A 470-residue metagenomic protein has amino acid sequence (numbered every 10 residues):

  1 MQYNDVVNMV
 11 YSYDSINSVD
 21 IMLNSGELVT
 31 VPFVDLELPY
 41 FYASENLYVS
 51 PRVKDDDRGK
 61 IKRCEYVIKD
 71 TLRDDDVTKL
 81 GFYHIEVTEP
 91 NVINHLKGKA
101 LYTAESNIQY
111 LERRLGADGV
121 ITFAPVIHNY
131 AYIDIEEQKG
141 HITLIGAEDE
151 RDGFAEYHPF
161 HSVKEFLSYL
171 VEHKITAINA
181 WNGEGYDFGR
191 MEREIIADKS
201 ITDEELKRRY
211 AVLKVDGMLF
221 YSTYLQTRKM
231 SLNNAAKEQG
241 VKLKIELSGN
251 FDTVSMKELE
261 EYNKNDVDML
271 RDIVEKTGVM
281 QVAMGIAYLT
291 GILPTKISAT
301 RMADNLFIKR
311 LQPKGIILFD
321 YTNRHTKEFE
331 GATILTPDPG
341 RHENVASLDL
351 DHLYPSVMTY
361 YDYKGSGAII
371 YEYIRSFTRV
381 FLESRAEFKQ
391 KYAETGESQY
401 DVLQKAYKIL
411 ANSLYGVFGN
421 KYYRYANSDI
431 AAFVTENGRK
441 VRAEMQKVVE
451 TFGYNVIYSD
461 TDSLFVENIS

Functional and structural regions predicted by a protein language model:
M1-H173, S200-D203, N265, M269-R271 (+7 more regions): DnaQ-like (DEDDh/DEDDy) 3′-5′ exonuclease domain used for proofreading and 3′-end trimming on nucleic acids
I68, F465-S470: Short beta-strand-to-loop capping motifs
G98-Y102, G249-Y361, S398-K440, E444-V448 (+2 more regions): Common nucleic-acid-contacting/processivity interface regions adjacent to the catalytic cores of nucleic-acid enzymes
I135-E137, N182-G183, G217, L350 (+2 more regions): Residues immediately flanking
E150-R151, I178-E260, T277: Metal-dependent phosphoesterase core characteristic of DEDDh/y 3'-5' exonuclease domains
I175-E184, I286, Y454-Y458, F465: Short glycine-rich phosphate-binding loop at a beta-alpha junction
Y186-A197, D351-G365: Short active-site loop/helix that positions an aromatic residue
F377-T395, Y407: Non-transmembrane amphipathic alpha-helical segments
